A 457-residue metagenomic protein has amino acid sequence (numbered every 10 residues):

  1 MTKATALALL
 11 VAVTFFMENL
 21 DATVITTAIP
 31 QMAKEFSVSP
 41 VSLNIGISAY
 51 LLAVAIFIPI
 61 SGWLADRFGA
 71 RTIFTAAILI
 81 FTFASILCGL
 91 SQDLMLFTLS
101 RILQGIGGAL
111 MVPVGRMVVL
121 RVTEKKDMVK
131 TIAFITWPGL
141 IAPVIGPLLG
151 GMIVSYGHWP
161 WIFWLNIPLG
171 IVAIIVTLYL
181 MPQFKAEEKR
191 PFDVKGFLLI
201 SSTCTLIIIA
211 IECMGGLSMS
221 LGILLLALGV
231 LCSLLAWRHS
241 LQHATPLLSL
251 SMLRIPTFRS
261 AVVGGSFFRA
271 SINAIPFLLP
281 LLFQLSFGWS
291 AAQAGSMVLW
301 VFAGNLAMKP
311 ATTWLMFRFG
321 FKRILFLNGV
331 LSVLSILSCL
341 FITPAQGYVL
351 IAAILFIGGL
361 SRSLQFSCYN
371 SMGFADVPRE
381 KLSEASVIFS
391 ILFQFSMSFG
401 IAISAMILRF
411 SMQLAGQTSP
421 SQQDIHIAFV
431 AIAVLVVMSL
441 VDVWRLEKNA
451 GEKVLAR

Functional and structural regions predicted by a protein language model:
A4-M17, I25-T27, P40, G46-I47 (+4 more regions): 12-transmembrane solute porter fold
E18, I47-Y50, V54, F81 (+10 more regions): Structural signature of transmembrane alpha-helices in multi-pass secondary transporters
M32-A33, L64-A65, L149-G157, I211 (+4 more regions): Interfacial helix-cap and linker-helix signal at transmembrane-aqueous boundaries of multi-pass secondary transporters
E35-S37, G69, L90-L96, G157-H158 (+3 more regions): Helix-breaking motifs and short loop linkers at transmembrane-helix boundaries and internal kinks in secondary membrane
S48-S61, V112, R116, L299-A311: Central cavity-lining transmembrane alpha-helices of secondary-active solute carriers, predominantly the Major
A55, T82-F83, I106, I167-I174 (+4 more regions): Small-residue-rich packing faces within the transmembrane alpha-helices of Major Facilitator Superfamily
I58-K195: Helix-loop-helix hairpins in multi-pass membrane proteins, especially solute transporters
S155-G264, M297, I432: Hydrophobic transmembrane-helix bundles of small-molecule transporters
